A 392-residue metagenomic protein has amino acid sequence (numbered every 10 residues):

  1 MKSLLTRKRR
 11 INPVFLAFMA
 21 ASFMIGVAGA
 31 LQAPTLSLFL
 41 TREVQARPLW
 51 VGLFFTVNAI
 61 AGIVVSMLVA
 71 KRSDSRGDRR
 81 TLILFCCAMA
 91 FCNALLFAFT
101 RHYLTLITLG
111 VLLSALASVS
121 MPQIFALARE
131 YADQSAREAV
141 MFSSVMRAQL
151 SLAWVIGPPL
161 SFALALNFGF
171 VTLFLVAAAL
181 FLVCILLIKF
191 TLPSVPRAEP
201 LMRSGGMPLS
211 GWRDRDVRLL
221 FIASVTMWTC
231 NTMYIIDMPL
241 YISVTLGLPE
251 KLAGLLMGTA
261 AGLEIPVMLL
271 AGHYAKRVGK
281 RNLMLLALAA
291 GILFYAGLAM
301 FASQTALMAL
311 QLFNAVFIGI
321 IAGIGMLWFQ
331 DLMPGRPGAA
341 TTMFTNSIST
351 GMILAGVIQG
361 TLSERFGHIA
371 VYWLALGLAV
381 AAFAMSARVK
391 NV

Functional and structural regions predicted by a protein language model:
M1-N12, P193-A223: Juxtamembrane intracellular "pre-TM" segments in multi-pass secondary transporters
L5-A59, N231-I242: Helix-loop boundary and gating motifs at the non-cytosolic
F23, L104-M121, V225, A306-I320: Hydrophobic core of transmembrane alpha-helices in multi-pass small-molecule transporters, especially MFS/SLC-type
V64-D78, A165, V267-G279, S363: Helix-to-loop junctions at the C-terminal end of transmembrane segments in multipass secondary transporters
T81-L95, A178, N282-G297, L376: Structural signature of the two symmetry-related core transmembrane helices
S118-D133, I320-M333: Intracellular juxtamembrane helix-capping segments at the cytosolic ends of symmetry-related transmembrane helices
V267, R281-G325: C-terminal transmembrane helical hairpin of 12-TM major facilitator-type secondary transporters
G335-R365: A late C-terminal transmembrane helix in Major Facilitator Superfamily
